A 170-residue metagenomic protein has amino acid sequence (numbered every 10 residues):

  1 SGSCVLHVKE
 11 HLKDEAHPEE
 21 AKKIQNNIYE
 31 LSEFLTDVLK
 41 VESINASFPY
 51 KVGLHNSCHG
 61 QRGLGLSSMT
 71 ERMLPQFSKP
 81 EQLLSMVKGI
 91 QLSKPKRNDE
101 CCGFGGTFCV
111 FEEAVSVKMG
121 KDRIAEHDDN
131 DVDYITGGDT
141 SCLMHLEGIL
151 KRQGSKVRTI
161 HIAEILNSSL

Functional and structural regions predicted by a protein language model:
S1-L170: Iron-sulfur cluster-binding electron-transfer modules in prokaryotic oxidoreductases
